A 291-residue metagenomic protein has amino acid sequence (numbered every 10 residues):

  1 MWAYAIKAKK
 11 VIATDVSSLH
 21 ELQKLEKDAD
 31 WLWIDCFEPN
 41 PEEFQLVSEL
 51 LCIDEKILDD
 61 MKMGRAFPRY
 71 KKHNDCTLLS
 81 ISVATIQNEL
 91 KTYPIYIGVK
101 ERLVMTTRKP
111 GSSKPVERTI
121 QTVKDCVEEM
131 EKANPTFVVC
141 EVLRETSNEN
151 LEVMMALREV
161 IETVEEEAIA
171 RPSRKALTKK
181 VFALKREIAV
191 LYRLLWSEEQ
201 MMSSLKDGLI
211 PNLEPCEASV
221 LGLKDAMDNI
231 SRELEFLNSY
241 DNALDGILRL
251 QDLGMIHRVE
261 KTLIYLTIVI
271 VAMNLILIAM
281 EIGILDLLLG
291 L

Functional and structural regions predicted by a protein language model:
M1-I210, D225, N229-S239, Y265-I268 (+2 more regions): Peripheral, non-transmembrane regulatory/ligand-interaction domains of membrane transport proteins
S204-D225, N242-L248: Hydrophobic alpha-helical transmembrane segments
E217-N242, R258, L285: Charged, long alpha-helical assembly modules
L234-V269: Membrane-interface, cytosolic juxtamembrane amphipathic helix immediately N-terminal to a transmembrane helix, enriched
H257-L291: Bilayer-spanning, highly hydrophobic alpha-helical transmembrane segments
